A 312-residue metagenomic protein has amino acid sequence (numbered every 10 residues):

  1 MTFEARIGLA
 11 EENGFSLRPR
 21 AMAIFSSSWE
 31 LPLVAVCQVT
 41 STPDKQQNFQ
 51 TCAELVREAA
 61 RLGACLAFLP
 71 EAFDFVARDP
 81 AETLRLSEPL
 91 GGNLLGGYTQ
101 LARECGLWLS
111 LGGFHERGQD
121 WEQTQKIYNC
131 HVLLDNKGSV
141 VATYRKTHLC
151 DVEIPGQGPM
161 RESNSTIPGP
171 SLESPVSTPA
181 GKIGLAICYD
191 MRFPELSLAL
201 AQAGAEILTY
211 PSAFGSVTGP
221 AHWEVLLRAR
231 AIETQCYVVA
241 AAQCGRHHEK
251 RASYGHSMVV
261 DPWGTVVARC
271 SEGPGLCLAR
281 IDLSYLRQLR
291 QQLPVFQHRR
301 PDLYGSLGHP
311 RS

Functional and structural regions predicted by a protein language model:
M1-E30, S312: Eukaryotic N-terminal low-complexity, Ser/Thr- and Lys/Arg-rich leader segments that predominantly function as
F25-V34, P175-G184, I207: Beta-strand-turn-beta hairpins that frame and shape the catalytic cleft of phosphate-ester-processing enzymes
Q38-K45: Short polar catalytic/cofactor-binding loops
K45, E54-K137, V141-R145, V152 (+2 more regions): Cys-nucleophile CN-hydrolase/nitrilase-fold catalytic domain and related Cys-dependent amidase chemistry that acts on
L90, Q119-A203, S216-L226, Q292-V295: Active-site catalytic loop in hydrolytic enzyme cores
L90-S110, K182, C188-C277: CN hydrolase (nitrilase-like) catalytic-core segments centered on the catalytic cysteine and neighboring Lys/Glu
L111-G113, C130-L133, S174, S257-V259 (+1 more regions): Short beta-strand scaffold segments in enzyme catalytic cores
S284-S312: A short C-terminal boundary segment appended to hydrolase-like catalytic domains
